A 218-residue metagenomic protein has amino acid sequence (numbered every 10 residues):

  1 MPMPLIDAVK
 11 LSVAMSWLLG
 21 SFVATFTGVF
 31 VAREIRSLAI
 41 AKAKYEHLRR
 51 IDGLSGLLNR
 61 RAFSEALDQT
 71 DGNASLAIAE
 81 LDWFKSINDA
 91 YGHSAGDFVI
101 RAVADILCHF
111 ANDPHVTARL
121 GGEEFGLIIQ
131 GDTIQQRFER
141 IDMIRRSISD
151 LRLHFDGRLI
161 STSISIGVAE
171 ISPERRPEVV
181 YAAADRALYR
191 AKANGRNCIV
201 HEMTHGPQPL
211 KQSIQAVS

Functional and structural regions predicted by a protein language model:
P4, A14-G53, R61-N73: Signal-transducing coiled-coil linker helices
Y45-E65, A79-H93, F98-R101: Conserved nucleotide-binding and Mg2+-coordinating catalytic segments in signaling enzymes
E46-H47, L58-L76, A104-N112, Q130: Short regulatory alpha-helical coupling segments that immediately precede and/or link into cyclic nucleotide signaling
S75-E80, T117: Active-site-flanking beta-strand signature of metal-NTP-handling nucleotidyl enzymes and homologous cyclase-like
A104-D105, Q136-R152, D185: Alpha-helical scaffold within the catalytic cores of cyclic-nucleotide enzymes
V116-R119, E123: A short pre-motif secondary-structure segment
R119, I148-I164, K192: Catalytic core regions of nucleotide second-messenger enzymes
F138, D142, A169-S218: Catalytic-core segments of nucleotide cyclases and related cyclic-nucleotide turnover enzymes
